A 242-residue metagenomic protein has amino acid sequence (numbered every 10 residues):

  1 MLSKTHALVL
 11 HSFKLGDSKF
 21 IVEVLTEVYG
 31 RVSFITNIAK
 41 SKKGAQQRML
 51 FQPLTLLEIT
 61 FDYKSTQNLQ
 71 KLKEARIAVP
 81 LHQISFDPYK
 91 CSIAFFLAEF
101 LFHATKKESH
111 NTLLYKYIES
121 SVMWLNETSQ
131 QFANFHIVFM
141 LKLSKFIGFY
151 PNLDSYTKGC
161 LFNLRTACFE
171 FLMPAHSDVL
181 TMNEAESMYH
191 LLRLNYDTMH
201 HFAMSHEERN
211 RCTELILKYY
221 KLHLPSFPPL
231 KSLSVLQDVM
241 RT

Functional and structural regions predicted by a protein language model:
M1-T242: Non-catalytic alpha-helical scaffolds and adjoining flexible linkers that form interface surfaces for assembly
